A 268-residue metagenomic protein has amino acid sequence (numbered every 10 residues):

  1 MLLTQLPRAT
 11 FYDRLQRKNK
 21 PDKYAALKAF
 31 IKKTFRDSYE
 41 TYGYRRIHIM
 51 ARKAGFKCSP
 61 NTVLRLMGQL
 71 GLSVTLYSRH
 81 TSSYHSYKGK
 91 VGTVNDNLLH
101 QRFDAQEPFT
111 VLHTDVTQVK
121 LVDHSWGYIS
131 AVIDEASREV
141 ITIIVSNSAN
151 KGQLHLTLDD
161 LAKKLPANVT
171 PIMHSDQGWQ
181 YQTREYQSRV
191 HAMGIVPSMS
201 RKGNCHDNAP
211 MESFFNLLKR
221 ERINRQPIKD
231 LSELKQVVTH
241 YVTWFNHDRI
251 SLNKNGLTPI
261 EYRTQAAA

Functional and structural regions predicted by a protein language model:
M1-K18, D37-Y39, V237-N255: K/E-rich alpha-helical interaction surfaces of small helical-bundle regulatory domains
M1-T4, F11, I31, I47 (+13 more regions): Mobile genetic element proteins and their domesticated derivatives, centered on retroelements and DNA transposons
A9-E107, N204, I260-A266: Basic, flexible linker segments flanking DNA-binding modules in nucleic acid-interacting mobile-element proteins
S86, K90, S175-Q177, T183-R184 (+3 more regions): RNase H-like two-metal-ion nuclease catalytic core shared by retroviral integrases and related mobile-element nucleases
T110-V119: Two-metal-ion RNase H-like nuclease active-site motif
L121, S125, I143-A167: Active-site beta-loop-alpha junctions of metal-dependent nucleic acid enzymes, especially the RNase H-like/DDE
S125-A131: Short glycine-rich loop/turn motifs
H191-I195, L217-A268: C-terminal domain-tail junction helix/linker
